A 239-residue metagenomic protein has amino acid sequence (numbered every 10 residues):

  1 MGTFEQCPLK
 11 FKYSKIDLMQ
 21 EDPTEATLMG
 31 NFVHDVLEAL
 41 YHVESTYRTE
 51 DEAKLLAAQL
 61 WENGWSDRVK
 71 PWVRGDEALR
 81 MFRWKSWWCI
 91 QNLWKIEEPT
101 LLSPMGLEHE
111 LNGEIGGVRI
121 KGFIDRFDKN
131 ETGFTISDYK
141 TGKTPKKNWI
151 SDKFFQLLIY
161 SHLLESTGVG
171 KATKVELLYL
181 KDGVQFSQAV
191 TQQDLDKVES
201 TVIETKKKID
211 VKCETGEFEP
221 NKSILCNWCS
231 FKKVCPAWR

Functional and structural regions predicted by a protein language model:
M1-G30, S86: C-terminal, charged and often intrinsically disordered regions of DNA end-processing helicases and nucleases
C7, C226-C229, C235: Short cysteine clusters
K10-D17, H34-L37, S66-D67, S137-T141 (+2 more regions): Short acidic (Asp/Glu) and glycine-rich catalytic loops that position anionic groups and cofactors
L18-A26, V43-R48, K146-K147, G216-F218: Short, polar/flexible loop-turn hinges at active-site or ligand-entry regions and domain interfaces
E25, M29, V33, A78 (+4 more regions): Hydrophobic (often cysteine-bearing) scaffold residues that line and stabilize catalytic clefts of nucleotide/cofactor
V36-L107: A non-catalytic, helix-rich entry segment at domain boundaries
L102-M105, H109-S200, E204: Mg2+/Mn2+-dependent nuclease catalytic core
L195-S230: Polybasic (Lys/Arg-rich)
